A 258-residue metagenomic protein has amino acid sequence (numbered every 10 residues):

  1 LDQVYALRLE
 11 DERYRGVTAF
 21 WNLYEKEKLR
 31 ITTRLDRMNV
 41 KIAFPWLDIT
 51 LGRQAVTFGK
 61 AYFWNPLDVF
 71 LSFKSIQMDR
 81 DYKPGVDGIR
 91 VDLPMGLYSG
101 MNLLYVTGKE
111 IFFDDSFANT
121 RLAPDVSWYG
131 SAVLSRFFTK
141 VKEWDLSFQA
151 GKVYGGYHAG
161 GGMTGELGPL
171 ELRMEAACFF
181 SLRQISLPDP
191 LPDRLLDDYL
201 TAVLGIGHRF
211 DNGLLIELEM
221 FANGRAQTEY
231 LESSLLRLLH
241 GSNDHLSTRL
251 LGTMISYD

Functional and structural regions predicted by a protein language model:
L1, F44-W46, R53-T57, T107-K109 (+5 more regions): Transmembrane beta-strands of outer-membrane beta-barrel pores
L1-G108, T139: Outer membrane beta-barrel
L23-K26, F73-Q77, A118-A123, S147 (+2 more regions): Extracellular loop and loop/strand-boundary signature of outer-membrane beta-barrel proteins
E27-T32, M78-K83, P124-Y129, G151-G155 (+3 more regions): Replace "Gram-negative outer membrane beta-barrel proteins" with "bacterial and organellar outer membrane beta-barrel
I31-D36, A43, K83-D87, Y129-V133 (+4 more regions): Residues that define the transmembrane beta-barrel architecture of outer-membrane proteins
R34, A43-W46, M95-L97, F138-E143 (+3 more regions): Outer-membrane beta-barrel strand-turn architecture
F73-S75, M101-G108, S135-F137, V141-Y154 (+4 more regions): Transmembrane beta-strand segments that form the barrel wall of outer-membrane beta-barrel proteins
T164-D258: Detector for outer-membrane/organellar transmembrane beta-barrel domains, recognizing the amphipathic beta-strand
